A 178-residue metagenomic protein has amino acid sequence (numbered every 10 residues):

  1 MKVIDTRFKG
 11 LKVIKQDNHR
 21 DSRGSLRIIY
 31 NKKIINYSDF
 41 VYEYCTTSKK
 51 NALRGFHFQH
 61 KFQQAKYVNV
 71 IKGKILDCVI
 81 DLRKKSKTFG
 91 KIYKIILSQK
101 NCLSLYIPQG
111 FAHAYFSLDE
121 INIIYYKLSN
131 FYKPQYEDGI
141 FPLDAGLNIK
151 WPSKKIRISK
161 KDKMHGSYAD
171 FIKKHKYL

Functional and structural regions predicted by a protein language model:
M1-K100, I121, Y126-L178: Non-catalytic, conserved peripheral segments adjacent to functional cores
L97-E120: Conserved metal-binding segment of the jelly-roll/cupin
